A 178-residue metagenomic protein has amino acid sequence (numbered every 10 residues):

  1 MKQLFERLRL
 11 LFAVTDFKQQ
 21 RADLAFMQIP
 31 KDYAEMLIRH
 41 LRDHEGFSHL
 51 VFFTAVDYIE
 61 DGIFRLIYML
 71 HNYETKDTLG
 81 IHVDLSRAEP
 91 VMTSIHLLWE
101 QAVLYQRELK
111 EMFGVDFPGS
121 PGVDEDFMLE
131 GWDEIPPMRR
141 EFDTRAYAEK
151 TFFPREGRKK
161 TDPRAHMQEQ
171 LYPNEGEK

Functional and structural regions predicted by a protein language model:
M1-K178: Terminal low-complexity/charged segments
